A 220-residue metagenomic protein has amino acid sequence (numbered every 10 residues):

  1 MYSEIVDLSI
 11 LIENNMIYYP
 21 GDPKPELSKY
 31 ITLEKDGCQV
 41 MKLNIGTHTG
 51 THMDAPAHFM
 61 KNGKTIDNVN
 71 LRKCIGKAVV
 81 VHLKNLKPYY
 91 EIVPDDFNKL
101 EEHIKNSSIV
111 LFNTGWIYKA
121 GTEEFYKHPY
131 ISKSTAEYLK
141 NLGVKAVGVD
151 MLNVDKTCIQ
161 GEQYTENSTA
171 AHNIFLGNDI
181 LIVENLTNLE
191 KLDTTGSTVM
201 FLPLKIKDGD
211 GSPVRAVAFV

Functional and structural regions predicted by a protein language model:
M1-V220: Active-/binding-site microenvironments in catalytic and ligand-binding cores
